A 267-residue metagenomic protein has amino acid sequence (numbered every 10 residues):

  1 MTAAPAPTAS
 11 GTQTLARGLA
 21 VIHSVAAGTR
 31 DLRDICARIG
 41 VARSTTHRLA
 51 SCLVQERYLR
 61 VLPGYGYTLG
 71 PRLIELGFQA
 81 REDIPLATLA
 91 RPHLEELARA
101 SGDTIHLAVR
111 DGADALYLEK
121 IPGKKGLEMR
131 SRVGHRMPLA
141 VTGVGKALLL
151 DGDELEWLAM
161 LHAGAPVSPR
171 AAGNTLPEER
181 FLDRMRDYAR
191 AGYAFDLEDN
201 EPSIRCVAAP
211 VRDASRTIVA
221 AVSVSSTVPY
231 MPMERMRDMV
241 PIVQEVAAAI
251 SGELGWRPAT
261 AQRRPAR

Functional and structural regions predicted by a protein language model:
M1-T88, G252-W256: N-terminal helix-turn-helix
G11-L15, G70, D83, A87 (+7 more regions): Short, structured helix-loop boundary elements
A26, G145, L149, D153 (+2 more regions): Short amphipathic alpha-helical signal-transduction/dimerization elements
P63, D111, A220: A cytosolic small-molecule/anion-sensing beta-strand core signal
R81-G126, D153-E154, A163, R184-D187: All-alpha effector-binding/dimerization core of bacterial HTH-type transcriptional repressors
L127-N200, R267: Short, solvent-exposed recognition segments
G173-A247, A266-R267: Extended hydrophobic
W256-R267: Short, highly charged C-terminal tails/helix-capping segments
